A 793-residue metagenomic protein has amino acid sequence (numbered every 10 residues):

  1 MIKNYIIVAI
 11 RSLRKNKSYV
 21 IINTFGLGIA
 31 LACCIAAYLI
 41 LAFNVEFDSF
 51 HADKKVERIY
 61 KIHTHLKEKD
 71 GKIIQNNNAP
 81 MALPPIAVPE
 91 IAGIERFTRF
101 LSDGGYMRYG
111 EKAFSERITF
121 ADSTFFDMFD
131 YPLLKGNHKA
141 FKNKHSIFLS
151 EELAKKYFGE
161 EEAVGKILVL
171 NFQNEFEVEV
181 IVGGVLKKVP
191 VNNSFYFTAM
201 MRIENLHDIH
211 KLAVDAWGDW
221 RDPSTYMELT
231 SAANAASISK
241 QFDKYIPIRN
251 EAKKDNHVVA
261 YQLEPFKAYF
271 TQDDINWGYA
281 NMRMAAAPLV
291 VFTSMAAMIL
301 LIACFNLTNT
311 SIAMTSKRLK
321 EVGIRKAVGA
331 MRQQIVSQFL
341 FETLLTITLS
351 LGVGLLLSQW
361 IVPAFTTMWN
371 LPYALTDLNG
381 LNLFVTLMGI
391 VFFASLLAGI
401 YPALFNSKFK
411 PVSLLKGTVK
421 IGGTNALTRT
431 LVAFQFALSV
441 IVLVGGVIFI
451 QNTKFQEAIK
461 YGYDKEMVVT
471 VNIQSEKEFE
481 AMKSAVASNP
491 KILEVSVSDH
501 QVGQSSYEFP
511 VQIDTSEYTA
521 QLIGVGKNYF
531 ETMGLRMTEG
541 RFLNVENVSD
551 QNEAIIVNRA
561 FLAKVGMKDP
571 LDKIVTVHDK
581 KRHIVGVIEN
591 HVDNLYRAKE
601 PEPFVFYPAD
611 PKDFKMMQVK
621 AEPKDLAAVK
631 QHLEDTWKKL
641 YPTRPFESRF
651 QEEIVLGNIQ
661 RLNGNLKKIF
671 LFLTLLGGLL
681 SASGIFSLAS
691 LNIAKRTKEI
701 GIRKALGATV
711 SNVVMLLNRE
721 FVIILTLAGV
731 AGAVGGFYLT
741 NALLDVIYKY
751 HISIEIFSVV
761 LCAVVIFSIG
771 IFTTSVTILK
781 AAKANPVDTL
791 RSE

Functional and structural regions predicted by a protein language model:
M1-I21, G278-N281, T310-L344, T348 (+4 more regions): Alpha-helical transmembrane segments of integral membrane proteins
K3-I6, R11, K15-Y19, I246-A296 (+6 more regions): Membrane-helix entry/capping segments
L13, N23, N44, I62 (+30 more regions): Generic structural signal for small/hydrophobic residues in well-ordered secondary structure, especially within
K15-N44, R283-K320, I347-T348, G352 (+4 more regions): Hydrophobic alpha-helical transmembrane segments of multi-pass inner-membrane transport and secretion
N16, A303-L345, G684-V722, T777 (+1 more regions): Interfacial "coupling" helices/loops that link adjacent transmembrane helices in transporter permeases
A32, A36-L39, Q262, L344-P411 (+2 more regions): Small-residue-rich transmembrane alpha-helices
A37-Y106, G218-Y226, S239-Q241, N256 (+5 more regions): Membrane-proximal extracellular/periplasmic loop immediately following the first transmembrane helix
D122-L134, I147-M284, A481-I659: Mid-to-C-terminal secondary-structure elements that act as membrane-proximal/extracytoplasmic interface segments
